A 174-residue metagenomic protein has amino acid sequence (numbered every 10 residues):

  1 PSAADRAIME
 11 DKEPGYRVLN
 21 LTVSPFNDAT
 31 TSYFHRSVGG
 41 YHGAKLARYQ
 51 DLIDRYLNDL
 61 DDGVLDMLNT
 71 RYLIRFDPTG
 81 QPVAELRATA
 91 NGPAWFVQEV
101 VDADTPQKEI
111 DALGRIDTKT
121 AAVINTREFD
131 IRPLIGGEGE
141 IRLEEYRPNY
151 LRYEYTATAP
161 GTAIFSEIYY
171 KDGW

Functional and structural regions predicted by a protein language model:
P1, Y56-L57: Soluble or luminal CAZymes and related metallo-dependent hydrolases
P1-Y33: Transmembrane helical bundles and short interhelical boundary loops of multi-pass, membrane-embedded
M9-E10, T22, S32-R48, L57-W174: Flexible, solvent-exposed extracytoplasmic
L52: Histidine-acidic residue clusters that define the catalytic metal-binding segment of zinc metallopeptidase domains
